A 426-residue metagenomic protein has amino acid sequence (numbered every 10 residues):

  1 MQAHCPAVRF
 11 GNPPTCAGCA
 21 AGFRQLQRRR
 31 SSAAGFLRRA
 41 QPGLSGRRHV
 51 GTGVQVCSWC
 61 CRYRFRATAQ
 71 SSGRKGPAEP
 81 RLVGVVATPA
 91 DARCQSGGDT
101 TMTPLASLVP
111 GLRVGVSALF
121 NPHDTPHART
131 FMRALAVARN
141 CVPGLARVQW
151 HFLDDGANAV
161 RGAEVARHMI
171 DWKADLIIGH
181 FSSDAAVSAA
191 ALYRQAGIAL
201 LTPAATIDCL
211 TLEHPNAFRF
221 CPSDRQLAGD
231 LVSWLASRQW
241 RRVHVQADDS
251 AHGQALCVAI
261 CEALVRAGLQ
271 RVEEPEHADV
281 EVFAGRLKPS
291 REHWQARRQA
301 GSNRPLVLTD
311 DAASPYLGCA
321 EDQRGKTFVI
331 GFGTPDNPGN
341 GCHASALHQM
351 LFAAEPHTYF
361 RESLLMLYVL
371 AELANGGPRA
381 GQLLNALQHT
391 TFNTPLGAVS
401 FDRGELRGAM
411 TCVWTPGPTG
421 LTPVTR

Functional and structural regions predicted by a protein language model:
M1, A7, A17-F23, R29-A33 (+4 more regions): Extracytosolic ligand-binding ectodomains
N12, Q25-L26, R38-P42: Hydrophobic alpha-helical membrane-insertion segments
